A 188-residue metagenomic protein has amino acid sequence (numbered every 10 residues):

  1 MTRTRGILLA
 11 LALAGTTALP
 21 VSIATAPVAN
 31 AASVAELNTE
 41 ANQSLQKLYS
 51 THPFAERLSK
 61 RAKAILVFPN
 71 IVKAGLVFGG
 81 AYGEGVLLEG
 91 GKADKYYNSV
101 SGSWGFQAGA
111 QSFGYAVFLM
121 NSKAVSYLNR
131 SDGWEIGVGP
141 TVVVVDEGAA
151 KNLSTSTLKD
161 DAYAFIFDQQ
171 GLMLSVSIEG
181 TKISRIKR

Functional and structural regions predicted by a protein language model:
M1-R3: N-terminal secretory signal peptides that target proteins for export/translocation
R5-L13, T17: Hydrophobic alpha-helical targeting segments used for export or membrane insertion
G15-V28: C-terminal segment of classical bacterial N-terminal signal peptides
N30-R188: Small-residue-enriched, tightly packed secondary-structure blocks
